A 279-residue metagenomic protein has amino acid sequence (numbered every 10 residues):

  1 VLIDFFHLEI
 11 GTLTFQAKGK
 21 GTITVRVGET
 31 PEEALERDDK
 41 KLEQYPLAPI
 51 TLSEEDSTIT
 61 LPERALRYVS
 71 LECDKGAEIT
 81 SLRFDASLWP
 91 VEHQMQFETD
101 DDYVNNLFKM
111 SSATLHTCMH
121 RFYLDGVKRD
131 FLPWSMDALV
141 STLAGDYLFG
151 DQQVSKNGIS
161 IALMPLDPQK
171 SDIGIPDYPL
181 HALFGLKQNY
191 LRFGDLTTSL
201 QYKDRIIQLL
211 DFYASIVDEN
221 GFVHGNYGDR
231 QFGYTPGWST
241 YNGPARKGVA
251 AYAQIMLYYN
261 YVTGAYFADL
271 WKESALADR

Functional and structural regions predicted by a protein language model:
V1-R121, D137, Q153-V154, T197 (+1 more regions): Extracellular/oxidizing-compartment recognition motifs
E9, T60-E63, D101, N105-K109 (+10 more regions): Conserved structured core elements
T12-A17, T22, F131-I159, L186-S199: Alpha-helical support elements that line or immediately flank enzyme active sites and cofactor-binding pockets
L35-P46, P165-H181, Q188, A214-R279: The feature captures the catalytic groove of carbohydrate-active enzymes
E78-L82, D102-V104, F108, D146-I159 (+4 more regions): Structural helix-adjacent loops and short alpha-helical linkers that scaffold large soluble proteins
M95-E98, D125, Y241-G248: Short coil/turn segments at secondary-structure junctions
H116-A144, S160-S171, K203, Q208-S215 (+2 more regions): Active-site lining segments of carbohydrate-active enzymes
